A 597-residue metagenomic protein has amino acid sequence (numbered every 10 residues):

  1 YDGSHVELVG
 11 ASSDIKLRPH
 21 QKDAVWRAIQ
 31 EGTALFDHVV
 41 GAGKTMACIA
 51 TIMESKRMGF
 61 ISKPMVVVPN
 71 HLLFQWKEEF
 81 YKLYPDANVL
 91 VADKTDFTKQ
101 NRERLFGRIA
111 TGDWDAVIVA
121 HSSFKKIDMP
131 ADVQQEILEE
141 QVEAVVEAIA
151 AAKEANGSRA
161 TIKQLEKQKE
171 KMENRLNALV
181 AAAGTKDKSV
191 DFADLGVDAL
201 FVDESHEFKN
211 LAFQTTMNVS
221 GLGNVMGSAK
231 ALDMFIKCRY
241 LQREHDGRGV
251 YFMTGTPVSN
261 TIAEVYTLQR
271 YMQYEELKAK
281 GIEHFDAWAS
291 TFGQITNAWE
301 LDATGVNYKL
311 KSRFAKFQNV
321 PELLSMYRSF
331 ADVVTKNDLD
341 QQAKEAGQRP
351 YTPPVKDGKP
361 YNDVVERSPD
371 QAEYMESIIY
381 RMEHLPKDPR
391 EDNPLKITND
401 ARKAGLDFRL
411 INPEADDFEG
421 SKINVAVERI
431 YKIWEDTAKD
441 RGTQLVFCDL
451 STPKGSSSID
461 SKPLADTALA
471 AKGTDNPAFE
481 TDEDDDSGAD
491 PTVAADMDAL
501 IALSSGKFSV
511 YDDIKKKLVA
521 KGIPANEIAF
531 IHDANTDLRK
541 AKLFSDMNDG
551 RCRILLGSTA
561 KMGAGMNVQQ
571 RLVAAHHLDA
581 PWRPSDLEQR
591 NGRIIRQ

Functional and structural regions predicted by a protein language model:
D2-D37: Conserved pre-motif I regulatory segment
L35, V40-A42, A47-E78, D86-A87 (+1 more regions): Conserved SF1/SF2 helicase motif Ia
L72-F97, R108, M272-E276: Conserved helix-turn-beta segment of the N-terminal RecA-like "Helicase ATP-binding" lobe in SF1/SF2 helicases
A92-R102, A120-K126, D449-S451, I528-A541 (+1 more regions): Conserved helicase motor
R102-E147, A160, K167-A199, K209 (+4 more regions): Inter-lobe coupling linker of SF2 helicases/translocases
L450-F530: Conserved helicase motor "Helicase C" RecA-like lobe of SF1/SF2 P-loop NTPases
K515, V519, P524-T559: Conserved helicase ATPase core of P-loop NTP-dependent helicases/translocases
R583-Q597: Conserved SF2 helicase motif VI
